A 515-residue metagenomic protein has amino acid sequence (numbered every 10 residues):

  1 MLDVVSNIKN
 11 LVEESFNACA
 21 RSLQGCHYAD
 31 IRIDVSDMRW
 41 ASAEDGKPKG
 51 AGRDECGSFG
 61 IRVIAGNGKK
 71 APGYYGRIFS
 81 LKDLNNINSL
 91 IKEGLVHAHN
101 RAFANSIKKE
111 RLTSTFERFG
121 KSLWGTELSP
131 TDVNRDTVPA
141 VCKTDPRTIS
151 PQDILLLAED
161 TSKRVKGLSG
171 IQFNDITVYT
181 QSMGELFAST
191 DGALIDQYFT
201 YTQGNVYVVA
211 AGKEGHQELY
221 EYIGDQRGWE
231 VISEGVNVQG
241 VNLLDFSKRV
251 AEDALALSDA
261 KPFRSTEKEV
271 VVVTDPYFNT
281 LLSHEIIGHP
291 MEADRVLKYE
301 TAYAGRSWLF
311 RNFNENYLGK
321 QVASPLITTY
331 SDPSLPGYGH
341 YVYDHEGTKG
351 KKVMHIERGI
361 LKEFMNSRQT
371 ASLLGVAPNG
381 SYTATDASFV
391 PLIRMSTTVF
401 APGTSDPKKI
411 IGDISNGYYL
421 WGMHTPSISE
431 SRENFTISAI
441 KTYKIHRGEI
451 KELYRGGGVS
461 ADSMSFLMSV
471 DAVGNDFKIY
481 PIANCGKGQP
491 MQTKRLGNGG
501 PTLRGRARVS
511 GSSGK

Functional and structural regions predicted by a protein language model:
M1-Y341, T348-K351, E357-I360, R447-E449 (+2 more regions): Active-site bordering "gate/hinge" segments that shape substrate access to catalytic or cofactor-binding pockets
F116, T301-K515: Dual-mode signal for accessory low-complexity, basic/Gly-rich regions
